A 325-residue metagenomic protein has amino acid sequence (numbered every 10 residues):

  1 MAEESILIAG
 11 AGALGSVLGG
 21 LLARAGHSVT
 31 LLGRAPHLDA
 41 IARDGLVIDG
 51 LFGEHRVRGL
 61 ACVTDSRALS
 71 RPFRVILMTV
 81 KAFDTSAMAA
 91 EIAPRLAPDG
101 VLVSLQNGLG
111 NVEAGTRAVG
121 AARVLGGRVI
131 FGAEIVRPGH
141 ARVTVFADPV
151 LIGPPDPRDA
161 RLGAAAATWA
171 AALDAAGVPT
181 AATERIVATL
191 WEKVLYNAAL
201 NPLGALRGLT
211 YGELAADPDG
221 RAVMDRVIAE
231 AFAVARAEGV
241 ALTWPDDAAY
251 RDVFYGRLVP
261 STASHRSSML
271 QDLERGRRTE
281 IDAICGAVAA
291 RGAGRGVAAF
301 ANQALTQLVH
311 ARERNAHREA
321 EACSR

Functional and structural regions predicted by a protein language model:
M1-E54: NAD(P)+-binding Rossmann beta1-loop-alpha1 motif at the extreme N-terminus of oxidoreductases
A2, A222-R325: NAD(P)-dependent Rossmann-like dehydrogenase/reductase catalytic/cofactor-binding core
E4, F73-R74, D148: Nucleotide donor/acceptor-binding cores
G20, R24, A90-P94, R117 (+3 more regions): Short, well-ordered alpha-helices that flank and scaffold nucleotide-derived cofactor binding pockets
L31, A61-V63, I152: Generic preference for hydrophobic
G33, F52, T64-S66, Q106 (+4 more regions): Residues at the C-termini of beta-strands that transition into short coil/loop
H55-A141: Rossmann-like NAD(P)(H) cofactor-binding subdomain of soluble oxidoreductases
R95, R117-R123, P138-A198, P202-P245: Internal alpha-helical scaffold of NAD(P)-dependent oxidoreductase catalytic cores
